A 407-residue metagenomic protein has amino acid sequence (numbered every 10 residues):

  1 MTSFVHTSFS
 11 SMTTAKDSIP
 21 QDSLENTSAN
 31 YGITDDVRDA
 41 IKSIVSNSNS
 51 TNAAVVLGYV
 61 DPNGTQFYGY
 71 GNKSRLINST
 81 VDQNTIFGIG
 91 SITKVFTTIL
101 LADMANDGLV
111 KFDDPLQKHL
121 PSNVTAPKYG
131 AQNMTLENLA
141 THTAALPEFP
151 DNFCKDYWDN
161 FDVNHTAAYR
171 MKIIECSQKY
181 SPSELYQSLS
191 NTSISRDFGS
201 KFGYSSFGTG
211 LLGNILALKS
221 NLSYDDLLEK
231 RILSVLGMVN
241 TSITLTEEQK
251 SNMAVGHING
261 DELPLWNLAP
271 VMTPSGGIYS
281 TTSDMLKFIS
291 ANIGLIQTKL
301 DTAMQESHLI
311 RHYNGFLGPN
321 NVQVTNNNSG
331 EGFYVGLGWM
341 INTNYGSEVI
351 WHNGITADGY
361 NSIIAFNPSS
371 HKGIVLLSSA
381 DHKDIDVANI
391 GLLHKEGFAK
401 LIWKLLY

Functional and structural regions predicted by a protein language model:
F4-G71, D225-K230, S234, L263-Y407: Catalytic loop of the DD-peptidase/beta-lactamase superfamily, centered on the K-T-G motif and neighboring
G32, D36-S43, S91, F96-L100 (+13 more regions): Extracytoplasmic/secreted proteins, especially bacterial periplasmic and envelope-associated proteins
V45, N49, Q66, I77-S79 (+1 more regions): Short, solvent-exposed loop/turn elements at domain surfaces
S48-V56, I77-L139, I194-F207, T273-G276 (+1 more regions): Short active-site loop at a secondary-structure junction that contains or immediately precedes the catalytic residue(s)
D61-T65, L116, I243-S251: Short, solvent-exposed turn/loop segments enriched in Gly/Ser/Thr/Pro and often Arg
K73-S74, P115-N123, K155-W158, A168-R170: Short linear capping/connector segments at secondary-structure termini
S74-L76, E247-E248: Flexible, surface-exposed loop regions and adjacent strand-edge segments of Gram-negative outer-membrane beta-barrel
K128-I355: Short, surface-exposed loop or secondary-structure junction motifs that flank catalytic or metal-binding residues
